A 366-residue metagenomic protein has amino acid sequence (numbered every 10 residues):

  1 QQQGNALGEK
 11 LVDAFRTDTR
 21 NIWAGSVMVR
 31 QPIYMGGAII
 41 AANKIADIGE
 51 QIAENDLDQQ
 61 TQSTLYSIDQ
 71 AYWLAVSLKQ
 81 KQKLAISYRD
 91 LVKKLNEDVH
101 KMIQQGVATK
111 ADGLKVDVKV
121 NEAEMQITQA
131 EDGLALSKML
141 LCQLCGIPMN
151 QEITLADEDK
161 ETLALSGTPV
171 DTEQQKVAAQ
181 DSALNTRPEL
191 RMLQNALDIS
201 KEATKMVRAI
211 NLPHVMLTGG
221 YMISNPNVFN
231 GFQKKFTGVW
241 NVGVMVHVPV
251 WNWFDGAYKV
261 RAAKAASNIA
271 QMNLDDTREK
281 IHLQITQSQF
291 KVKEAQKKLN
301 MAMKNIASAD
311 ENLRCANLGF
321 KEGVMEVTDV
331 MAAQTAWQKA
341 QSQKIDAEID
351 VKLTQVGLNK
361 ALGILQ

Functional and structural regions predicted by a protein language model:
Q1, A14-R20, R30-Q59, R191 (+4 more regions): Small/polar (Gly/Ser/Thr/Ala-rich) solvent-exposed segments that form structured loops/beta-strands/short helices used
Q2-V12, I147-G219: Amphipathic alpha-helical coiled-coil scaffold segments and their short linker/junction regions
I22-A24, Q70, K115, H214 (+2 more regions): Transmembrane beta-barrel architecture of outer-membrane proteins
W23-V29, A179, W240-V246: Hydrophobic, lipid-facing positions within transmembrane beta-strands of outer-membrane proteins
G25, G49, D56, L91-L95 (+3 more regions): Amphipathic, well-ordered alpha-helical segments in soluble domains
Q60, T64-K83, K101, S137 (+3 more regions): Amphipathic alpha-helical coiled-coil segments
Q60-S182, K291, A295, W337 (+1 more regions): Periplasmic alpha-helical coiled-coil/stalk elements that build and connect Gram-negative outer-membrane
A130, P188, A347: Metallo-beta-lactamase
